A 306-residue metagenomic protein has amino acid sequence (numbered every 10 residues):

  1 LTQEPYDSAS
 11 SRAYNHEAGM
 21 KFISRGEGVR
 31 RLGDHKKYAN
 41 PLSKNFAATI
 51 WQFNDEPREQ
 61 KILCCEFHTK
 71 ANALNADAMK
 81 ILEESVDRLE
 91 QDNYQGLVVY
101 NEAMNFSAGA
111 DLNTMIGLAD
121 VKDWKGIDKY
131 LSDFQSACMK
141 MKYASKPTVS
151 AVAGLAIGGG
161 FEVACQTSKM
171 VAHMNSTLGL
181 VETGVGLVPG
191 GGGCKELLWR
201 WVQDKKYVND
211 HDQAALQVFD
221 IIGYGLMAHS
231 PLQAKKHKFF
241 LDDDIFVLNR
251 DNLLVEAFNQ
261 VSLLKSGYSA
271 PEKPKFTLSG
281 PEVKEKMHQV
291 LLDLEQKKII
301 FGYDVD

Functional and structural regions predicted by a protein language model:
L1-V98, Q203-S230, D242, L248-D306: Intrinsically disordered, low-complexity segments enriched in small/flexible residues
Q60-E66, M79-W124, S132-A151, H173-T177: A structural preference for short, pocket-lining loop segments at secondary-structure junctions
F67-T69, A119, E182, K238: Short, histidine-centered active-site or binding-site loop motifs used for metal coordination, general acid-base
K70, L74, G126, D133: Conserved acidic
A71-N72, N105, L155, L187: Short strand->helix junction
L74, A110, T167: Single, functionally critical "micro-switch" positions that shape active/binding sites and transmembrane helices
A76-M79, G109, F161, G191: Conserved strand-to-helix beginnings and helix N-cap segments that scaffold or border functional pockets
I127-L131, Q135, M139-P274: Conserved catalytic cores of soluble enzyme domains, especially glycine-rich substrate-binding beta-alpha loops
